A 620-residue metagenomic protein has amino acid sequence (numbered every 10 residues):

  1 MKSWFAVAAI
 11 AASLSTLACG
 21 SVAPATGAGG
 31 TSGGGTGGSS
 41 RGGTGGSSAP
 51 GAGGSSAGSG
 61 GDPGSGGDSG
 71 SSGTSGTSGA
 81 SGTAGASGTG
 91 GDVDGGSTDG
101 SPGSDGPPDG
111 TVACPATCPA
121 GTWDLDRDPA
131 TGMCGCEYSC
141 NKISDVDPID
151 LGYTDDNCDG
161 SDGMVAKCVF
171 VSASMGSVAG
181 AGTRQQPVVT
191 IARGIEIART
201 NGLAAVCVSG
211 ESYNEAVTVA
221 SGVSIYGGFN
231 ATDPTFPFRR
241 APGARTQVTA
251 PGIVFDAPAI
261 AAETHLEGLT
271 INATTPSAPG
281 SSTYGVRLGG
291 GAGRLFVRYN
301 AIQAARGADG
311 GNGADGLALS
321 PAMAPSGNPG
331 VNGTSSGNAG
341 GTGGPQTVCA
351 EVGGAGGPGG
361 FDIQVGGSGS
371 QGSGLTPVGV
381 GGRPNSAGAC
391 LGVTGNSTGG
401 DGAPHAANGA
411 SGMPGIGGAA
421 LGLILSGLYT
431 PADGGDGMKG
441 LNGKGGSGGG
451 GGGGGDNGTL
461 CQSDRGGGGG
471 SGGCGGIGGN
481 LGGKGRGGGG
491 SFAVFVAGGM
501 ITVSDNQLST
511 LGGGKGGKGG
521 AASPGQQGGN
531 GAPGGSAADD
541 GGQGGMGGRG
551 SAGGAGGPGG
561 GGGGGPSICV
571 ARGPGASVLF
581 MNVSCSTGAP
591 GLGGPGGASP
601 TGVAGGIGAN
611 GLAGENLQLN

Functional and structural regions predicted by a protein language model:
M1-L17: Sec-dependent bacterial lipoprotein signal peptides
T16-C114: Ser/Thr-rich, Pro/Gly/Ala-heavy low-complexity intrinsically disordered linkers and tails of secreted extracellular
G27, V178, A205, G268-Y284 (+3 more regions): Glycine-centered low-complexity coil/loop motifs and glycine-rich tracts, especially the flexible linkers
G103-S177, G182, Q186-V189, R193: Membrane-associated feature with strongest affinity for ZDHHC
K142, S174-A179, E211-N214, G228-T235 (+2 more regions): Acidic glycine-/aspartate-rich tracts in secreted/extracellular proteins
T200-P237, T270, T510: N-terminal extracellular ligand-recognition/capping segment immediately after the signal peptide
V223-S281, R306, N312, L317: Right-handed parallel beta-helix/beta-spiral solenoid domain characteristic of secreted/periplasmic
S224-Y226, A261-G268, R294-N300, M500-N506 (+1 more regions): All-beta strand scaffolds that present successive hydrophobic residues in beta-strands
